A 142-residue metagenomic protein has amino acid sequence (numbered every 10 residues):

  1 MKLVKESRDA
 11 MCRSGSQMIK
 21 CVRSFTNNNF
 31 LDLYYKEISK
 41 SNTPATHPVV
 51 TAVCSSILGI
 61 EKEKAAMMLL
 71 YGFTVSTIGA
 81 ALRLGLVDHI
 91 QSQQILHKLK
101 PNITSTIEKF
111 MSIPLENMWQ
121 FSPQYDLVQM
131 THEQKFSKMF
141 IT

Functional and structural regions predicted by a protein language model:
M1-L58: Internal, conserved structured core segments that host functional sites
K2, E6-D9, R13-S16, T46-V49 (+4 more regions): Conserved active-site and cofactor/substrate-binding residues in soluble primary-metabolism enzymes
K2, Y35-I38, L58-E61, A65 (+3 more regions): Generic preference for well-ordered secondary structure
K2-K5, K20, K36, K40 (+4 more regions): Context-gated lysine
N28-Y34, K62-A65, H89-S92: Short, surface-exposed acidic
T43-G85: A contiguous pocket-lining binding segment that forms or flanks enzyme active sites
G72-T142: C-terminal auxiliary extensions adjacent to catalytic cores
